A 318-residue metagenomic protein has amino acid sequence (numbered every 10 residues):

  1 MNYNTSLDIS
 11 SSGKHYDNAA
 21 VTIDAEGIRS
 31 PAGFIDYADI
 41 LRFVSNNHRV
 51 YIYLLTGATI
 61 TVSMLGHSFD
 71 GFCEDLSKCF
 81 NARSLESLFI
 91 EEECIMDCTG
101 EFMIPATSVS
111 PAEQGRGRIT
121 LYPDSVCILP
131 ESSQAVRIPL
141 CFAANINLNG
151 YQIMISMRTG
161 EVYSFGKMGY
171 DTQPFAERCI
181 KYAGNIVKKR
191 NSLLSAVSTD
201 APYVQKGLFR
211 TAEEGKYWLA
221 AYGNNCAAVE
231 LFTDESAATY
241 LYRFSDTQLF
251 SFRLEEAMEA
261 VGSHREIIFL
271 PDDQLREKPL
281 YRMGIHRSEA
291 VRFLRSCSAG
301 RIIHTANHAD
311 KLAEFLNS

Functional and structural regions predicted by a protein language model:
M1-N2, D8, D17, F102 (+1 more regions): N-terminal targeting/secretion presequences
M1-N4, D39-P105, C141-N317: Acidic, Ser/Thr- and proline-rich intrinsically disordered linker/docking segments of eukaryotic scaffolds
Y16-I28, A112-C127: Polybasic phosphoinositide-binding surfaces of eukaryotic membrane-targeting domains
A19, G33-F34, T56-I60, G115-G117 (+2 more regions): Short acidic/polar mixed-charge low-complexity motifs
I23-A25, A32, N47, P123-D124 (+2 more regions): Residue-level signal for tight coil/turn positions that link beta-strands
I28-S30, I52, V126-P130, I155-S156: Short hydrophobic/aromatic-rich beta-strand segments that constitute the beta-sheet cores of beta-sandwich/beta-barrel
P31-D39, Q134-F142: Short coil-to-beta-strand transition motifs
